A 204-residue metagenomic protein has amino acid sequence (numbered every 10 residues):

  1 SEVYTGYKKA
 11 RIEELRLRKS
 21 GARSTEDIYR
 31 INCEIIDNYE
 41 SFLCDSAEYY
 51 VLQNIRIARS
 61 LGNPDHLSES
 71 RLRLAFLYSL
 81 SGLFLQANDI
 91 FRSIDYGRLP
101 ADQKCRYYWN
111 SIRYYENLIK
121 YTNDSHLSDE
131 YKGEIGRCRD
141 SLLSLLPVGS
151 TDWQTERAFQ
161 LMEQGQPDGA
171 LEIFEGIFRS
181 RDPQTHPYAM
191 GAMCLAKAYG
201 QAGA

Functional and structural regions predicted by a protein language model:
S1-A204: A "functional boundary" signal
